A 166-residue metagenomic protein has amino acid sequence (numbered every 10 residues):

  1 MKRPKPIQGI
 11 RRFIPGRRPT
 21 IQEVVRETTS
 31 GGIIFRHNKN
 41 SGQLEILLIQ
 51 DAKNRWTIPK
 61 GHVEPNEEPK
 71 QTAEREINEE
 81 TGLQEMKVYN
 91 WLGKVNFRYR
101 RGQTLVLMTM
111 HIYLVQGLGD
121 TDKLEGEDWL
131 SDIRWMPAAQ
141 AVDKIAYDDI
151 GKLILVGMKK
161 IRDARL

Functional and structural regions predicted by a protein language model:
K2-K39: Acidic, metal-coordinating catalytic segment for phosphate/diphosphate chemistry, firing primarily on the Nudix
K5, F13, D143-L166: Charged phosphate-binding loop/patch that engages nucleotide di/tri-phosphates or the phosphate backbone of nucleic
E27-S30, S41, K53, L107-M110: Short connector loops at helix/strand junctions that flank enzyme active sites, especially segments positioning acidic
G31, E45, D132: Conserved beta-strand and immediately adjacent loop positions that scaffold enzyme active sites
N38-E45, G102-L105: Short, solvent-exposed loop/turn segments that connect beta-strands within catalytic domains and beta-strand-rich
L47-Q50: Short, acidic/hydrophobic/Gly-rich beta-strand patch recurrent on exposed beta strands that often constitutes part
T57-K60: A short gly/proline-enriched turn/hairpin at secondary-structure junctions
V63-K152: Unchanged
